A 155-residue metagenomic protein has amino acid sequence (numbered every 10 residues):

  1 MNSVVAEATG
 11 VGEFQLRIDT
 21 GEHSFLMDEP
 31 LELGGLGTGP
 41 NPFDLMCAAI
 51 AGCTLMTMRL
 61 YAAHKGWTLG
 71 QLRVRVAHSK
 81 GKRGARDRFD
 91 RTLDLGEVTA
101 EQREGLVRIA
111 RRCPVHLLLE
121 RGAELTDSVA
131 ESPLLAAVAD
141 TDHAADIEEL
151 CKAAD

Functional and structural regions predicted by a protein language model:
M1-A48, M56-D155: Extended beta-strand/beta-hairpin segments
